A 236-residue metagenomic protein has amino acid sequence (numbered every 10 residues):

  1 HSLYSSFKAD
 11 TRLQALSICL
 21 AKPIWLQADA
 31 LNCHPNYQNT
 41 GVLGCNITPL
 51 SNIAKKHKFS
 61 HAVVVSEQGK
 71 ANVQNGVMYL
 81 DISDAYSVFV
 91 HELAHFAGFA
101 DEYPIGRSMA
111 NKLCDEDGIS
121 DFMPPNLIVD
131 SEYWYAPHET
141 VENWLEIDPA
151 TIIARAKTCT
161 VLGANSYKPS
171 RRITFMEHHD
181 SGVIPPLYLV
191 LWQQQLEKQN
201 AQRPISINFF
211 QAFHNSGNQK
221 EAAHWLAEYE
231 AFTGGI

Functional and structural regions predicted by a protein language model:
H1-K56, E67-G69, L80, S206-F209: Propeptide-to-catalytic entry region of secreted or membrane-anchored zinc metalloproteases
L3-D10, F96, A100, Q195-K198 (+2 more regions): Structured segments of extracytoplasmic/periplasmic soluble domains in secreted or envelope-associated proteins
A21-P23, V64-Q68, S83, F99 (+1 more regions): Active-site-proximal beta-strand/loop segments in catalytic clefts of secreted hydrolases
L26-D29, K70-Q74, G98, P104-R107: Short catalytic/ligand-binding loop motif for oxyanion handling, primarily in non-cytosolic enzymes, centered on
S60-H61: Structural motif
K70-E92: Short pre-active-site segment immediately N-terminal to the catalytic Zn-binding motif
S87-Y103: Active-site recognition of the HExxH zinc-binding catalytic motif
I105-I236: Replace "(M1/M4/M9/M12/WLM)" with "(e.g., M1/M4/M8/M9/M12/M26/WLM)" and add "not limited to" to clarify scope
